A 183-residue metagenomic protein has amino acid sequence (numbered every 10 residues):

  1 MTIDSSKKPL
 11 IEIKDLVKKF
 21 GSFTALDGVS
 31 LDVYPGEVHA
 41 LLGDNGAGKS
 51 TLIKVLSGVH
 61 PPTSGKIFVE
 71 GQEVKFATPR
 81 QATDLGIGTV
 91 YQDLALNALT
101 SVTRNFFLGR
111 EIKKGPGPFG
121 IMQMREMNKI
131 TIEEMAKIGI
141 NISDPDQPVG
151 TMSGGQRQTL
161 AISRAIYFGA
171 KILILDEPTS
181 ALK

Functional and structural regions predicted by a protein language model:
T2-K183: Glycine-rich phosphate-binding loops of nucleotide-dependent enzymes
